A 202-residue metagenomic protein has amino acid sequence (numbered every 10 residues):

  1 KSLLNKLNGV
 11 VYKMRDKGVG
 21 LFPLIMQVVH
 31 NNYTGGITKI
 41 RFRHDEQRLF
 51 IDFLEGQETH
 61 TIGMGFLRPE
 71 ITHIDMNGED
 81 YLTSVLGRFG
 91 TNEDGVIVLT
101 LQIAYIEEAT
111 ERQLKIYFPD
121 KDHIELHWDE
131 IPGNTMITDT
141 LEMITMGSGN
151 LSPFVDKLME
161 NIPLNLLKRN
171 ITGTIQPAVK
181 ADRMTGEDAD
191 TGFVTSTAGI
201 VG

Functional and structural regions predicted by a protein language model:
K1-G202: Peripheral terminal and inter-domain segments
